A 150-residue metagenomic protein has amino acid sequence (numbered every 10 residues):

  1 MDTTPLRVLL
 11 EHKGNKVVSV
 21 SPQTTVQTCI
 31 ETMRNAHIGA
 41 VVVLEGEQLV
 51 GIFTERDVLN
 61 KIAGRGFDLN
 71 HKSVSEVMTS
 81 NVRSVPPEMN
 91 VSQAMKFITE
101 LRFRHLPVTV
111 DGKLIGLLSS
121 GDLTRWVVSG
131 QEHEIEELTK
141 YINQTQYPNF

Functional and structural regions predicted by a protein language model:
M1-F150: Tandem CBS (Cystathionine beta-synthase) repeat/Bateman regulatory domains
